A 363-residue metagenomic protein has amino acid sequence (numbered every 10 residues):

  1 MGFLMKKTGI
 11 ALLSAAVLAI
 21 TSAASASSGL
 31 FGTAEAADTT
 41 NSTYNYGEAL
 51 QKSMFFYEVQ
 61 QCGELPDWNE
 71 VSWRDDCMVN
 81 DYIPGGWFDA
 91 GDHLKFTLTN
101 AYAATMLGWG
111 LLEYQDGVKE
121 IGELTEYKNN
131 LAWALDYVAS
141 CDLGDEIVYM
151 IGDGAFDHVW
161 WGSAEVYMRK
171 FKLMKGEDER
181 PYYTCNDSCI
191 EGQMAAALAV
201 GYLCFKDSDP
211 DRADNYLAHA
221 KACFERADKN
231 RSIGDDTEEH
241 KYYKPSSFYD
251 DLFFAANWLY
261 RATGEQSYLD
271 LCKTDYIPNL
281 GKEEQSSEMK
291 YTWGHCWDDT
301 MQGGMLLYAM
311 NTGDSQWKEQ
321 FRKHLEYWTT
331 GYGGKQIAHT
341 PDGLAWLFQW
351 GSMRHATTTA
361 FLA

Functional and structural regions predicted by a protein language model:
M1-M5: N-terminal secretory signal peptides that target proteins for export/translocation
K6-I20: Sec-dependent N-terminal signal peptides
K7, S27-L30, M150-G152: Intrinsically disordered, low-complexity segments enriched in small/polar residues
I10, A24-S25, L269: A generic membrane alpha-helix/interface feature
A15, A36-A101, T105-A363: Glycan-recognition and catalytic cores of secretory/periplasmic carbohydrate-active enzymes
I20-T39: Sec-dependent signal peptide cleavage junction
